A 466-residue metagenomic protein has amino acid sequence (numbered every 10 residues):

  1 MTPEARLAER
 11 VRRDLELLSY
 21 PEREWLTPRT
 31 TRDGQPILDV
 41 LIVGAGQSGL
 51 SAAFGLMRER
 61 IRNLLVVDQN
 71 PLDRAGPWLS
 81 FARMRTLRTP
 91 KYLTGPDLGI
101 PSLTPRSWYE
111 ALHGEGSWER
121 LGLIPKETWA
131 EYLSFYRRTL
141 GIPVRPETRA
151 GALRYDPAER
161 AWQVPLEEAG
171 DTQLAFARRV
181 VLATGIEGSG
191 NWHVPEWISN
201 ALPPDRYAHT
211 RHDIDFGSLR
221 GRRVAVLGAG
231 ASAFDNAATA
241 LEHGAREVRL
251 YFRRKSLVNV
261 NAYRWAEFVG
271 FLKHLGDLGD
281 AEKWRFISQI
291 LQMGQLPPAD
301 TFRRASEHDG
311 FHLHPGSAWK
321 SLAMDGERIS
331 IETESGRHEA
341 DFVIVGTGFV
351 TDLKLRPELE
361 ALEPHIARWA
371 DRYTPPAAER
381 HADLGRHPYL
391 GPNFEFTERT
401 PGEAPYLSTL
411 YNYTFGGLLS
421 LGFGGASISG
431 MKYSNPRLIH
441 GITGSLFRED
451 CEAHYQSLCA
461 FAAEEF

Functional and structural regions predicted by a protein language model:
M1-N70, A75, W118-H243, R249-F466: Flavin (primarily FAD) cofactor-binding/catalytic cores of flavoenzymes
S48-S51, L79-S80, T94-G95: Generic N-terminal leader segments that precede the first folded domain
D73-R83: Core mature regions of organelle-targeted
M84-E115, R264-L278: Flavin (FAD/FMN) cofactor-binding and adjacent substrate-gating region of FAD-dependent oxidoreductase domains
